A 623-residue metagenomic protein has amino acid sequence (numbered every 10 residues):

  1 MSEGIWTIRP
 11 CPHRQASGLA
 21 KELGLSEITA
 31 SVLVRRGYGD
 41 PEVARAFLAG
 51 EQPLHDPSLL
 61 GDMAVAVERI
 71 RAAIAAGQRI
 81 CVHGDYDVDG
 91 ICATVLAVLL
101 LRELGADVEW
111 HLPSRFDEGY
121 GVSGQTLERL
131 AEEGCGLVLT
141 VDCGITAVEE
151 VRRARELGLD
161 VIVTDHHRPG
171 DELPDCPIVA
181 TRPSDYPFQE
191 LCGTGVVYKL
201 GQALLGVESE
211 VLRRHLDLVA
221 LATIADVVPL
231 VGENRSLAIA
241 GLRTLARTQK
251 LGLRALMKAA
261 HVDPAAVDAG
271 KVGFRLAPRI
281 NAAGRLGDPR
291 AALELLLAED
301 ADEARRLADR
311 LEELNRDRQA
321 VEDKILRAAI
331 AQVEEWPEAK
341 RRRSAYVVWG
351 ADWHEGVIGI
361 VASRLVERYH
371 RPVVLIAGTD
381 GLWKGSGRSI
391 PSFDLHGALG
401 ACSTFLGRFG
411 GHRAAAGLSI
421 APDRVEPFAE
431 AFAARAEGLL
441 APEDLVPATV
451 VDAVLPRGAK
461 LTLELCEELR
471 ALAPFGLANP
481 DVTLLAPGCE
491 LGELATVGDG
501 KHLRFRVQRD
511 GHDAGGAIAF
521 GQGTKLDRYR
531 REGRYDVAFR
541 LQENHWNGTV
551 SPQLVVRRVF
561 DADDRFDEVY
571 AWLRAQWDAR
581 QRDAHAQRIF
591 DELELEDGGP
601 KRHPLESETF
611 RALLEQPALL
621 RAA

Functional and structural regions predicted by a protein language model:
S2, R9-G136, L157, L205-P427 (+2 more regions): Hydrophobic helix-and-loop "lid/oligomerization" segment in the mid-to-C-terminal part of catalytic domains
I8, V163, I178-T181, A220 (+4 more regions): Structural signal for conserved beta-strand scaffold positions within catalytic alpha/beta enzyme cores
A97, R102, R235-P278, A282-Q332 (+3 more regions): Acidic, two-metal ion nucleic-acid-processing modules in DNA metabolism proteins
E128-E190, T194-G206, E210, R214 (+1 more regions): Active-site cavity-forming subdomains of large catalytic enzyme subunits
E149-R153, V361, E468: A short acidic, amphipathic alpha-helical/loop segment
H166-H167, H354, H412, H502: Histidine-centered active-site/metal-ligand motif
G195, G359, S363, V537: Short alpha-helical basic/polar micro-motif
